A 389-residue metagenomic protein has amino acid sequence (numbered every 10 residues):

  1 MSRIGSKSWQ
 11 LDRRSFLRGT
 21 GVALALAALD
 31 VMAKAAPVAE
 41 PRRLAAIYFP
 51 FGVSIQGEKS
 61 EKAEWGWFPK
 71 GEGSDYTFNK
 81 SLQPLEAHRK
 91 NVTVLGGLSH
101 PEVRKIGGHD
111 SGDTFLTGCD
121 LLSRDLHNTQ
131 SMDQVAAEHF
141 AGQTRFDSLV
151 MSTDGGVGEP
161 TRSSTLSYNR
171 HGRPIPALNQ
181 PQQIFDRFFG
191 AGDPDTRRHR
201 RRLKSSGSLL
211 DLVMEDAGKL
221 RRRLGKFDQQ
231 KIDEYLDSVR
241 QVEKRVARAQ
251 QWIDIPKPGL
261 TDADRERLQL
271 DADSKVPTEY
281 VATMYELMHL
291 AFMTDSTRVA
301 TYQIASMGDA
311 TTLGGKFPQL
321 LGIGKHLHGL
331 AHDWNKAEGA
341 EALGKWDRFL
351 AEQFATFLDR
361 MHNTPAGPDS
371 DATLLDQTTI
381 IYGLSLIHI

Functional and structural regions predicted by a protein language model:
M1-I387: Ligand-binding pockets and gating/stacking loops
